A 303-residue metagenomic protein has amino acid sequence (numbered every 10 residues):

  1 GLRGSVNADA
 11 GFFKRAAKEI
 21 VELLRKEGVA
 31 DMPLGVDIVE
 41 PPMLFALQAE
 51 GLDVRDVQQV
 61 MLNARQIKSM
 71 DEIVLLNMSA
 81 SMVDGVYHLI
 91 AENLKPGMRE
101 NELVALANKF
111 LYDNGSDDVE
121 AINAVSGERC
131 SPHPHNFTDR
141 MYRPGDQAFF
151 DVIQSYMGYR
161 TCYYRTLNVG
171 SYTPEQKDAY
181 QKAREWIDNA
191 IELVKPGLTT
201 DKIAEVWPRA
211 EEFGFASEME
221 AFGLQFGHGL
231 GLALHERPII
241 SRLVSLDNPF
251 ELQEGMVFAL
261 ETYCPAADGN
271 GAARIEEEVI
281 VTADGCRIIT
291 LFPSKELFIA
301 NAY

Functional and structural regions predicted by a protein language model:
G1-Y303: Active-site neighborhoods and metal-handling regions in enzymes and metal-associated proteins
